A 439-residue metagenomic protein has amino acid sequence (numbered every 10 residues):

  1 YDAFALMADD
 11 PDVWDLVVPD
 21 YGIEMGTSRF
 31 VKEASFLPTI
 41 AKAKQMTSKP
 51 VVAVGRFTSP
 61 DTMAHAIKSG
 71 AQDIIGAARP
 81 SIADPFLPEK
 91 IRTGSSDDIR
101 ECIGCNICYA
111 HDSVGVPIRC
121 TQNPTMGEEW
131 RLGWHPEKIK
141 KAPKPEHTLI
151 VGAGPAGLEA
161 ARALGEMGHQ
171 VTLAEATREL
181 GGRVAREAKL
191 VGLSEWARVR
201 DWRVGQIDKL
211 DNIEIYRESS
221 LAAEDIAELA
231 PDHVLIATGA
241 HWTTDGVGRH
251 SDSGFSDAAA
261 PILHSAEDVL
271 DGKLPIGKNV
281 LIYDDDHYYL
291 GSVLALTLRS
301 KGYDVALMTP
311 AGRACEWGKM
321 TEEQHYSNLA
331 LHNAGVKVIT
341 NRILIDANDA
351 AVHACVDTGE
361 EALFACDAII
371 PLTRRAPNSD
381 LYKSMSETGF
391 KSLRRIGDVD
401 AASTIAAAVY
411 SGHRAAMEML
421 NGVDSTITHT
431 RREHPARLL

Functional and structural regions predicted by a protein language model:
Y1-V151, P155, E159-V171, E179 (+2 more regions): Flavin-dependent oxidoreductase catalytic cores
L6, K42, H65-A66, K90 (+5 more regions): Well-formed, non-transmembrane alpha-helical positions, independent of function
P11, Q72, P231-D232, C366-D367: Local beta-strand N-terminus motif with an aromatic residue
I23-R29, P50, D73-I74, A185-G192 (+3 more regions): Short beta-alpha connecting loops at secondary-structure transitions that line or flank enzyme active sites
V31-E33, G70, R92-S95, K189-L193 (+3 more regions): Short, hinge-like loop/turn segments at secondary-structure boundaries
A142-L173, I215-A230, T238-S253, D257-K319 (+2 more regions): Rossmann-like dinucleotide/flavin-binding elements
G182-D232, G248-R249, W317-R342, A350: N-terminal Rossmann-like dinucleotide/flavin-binding domain of flavoprotein oxidoreductases that bind FAD/FMN
